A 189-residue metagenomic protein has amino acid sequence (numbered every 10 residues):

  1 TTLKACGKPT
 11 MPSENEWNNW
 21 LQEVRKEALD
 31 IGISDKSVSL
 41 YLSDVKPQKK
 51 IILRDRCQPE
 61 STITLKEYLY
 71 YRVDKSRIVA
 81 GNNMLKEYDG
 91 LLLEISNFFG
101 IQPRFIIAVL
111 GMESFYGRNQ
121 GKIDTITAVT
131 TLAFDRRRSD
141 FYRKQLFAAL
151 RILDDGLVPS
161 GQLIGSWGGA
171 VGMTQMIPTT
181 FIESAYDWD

Functional and structural regions predicted by a protein language model:
T1-V45: N-terminal secretory targeting signals
I33-D189: Catalytic glycan-binding domains that act on GlcNAc-containing polysaccharides
